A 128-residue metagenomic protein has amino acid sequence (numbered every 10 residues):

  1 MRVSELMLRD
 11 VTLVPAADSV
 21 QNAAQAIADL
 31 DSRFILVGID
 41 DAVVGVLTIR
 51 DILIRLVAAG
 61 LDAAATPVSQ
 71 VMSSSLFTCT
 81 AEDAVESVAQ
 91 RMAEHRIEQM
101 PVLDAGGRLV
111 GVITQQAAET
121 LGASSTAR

Functional and structural regions predicted by a protein language model:
M1, D18, L47, T66 (+2 more regions): Short beta-to-alpha loop/turn elements within the nucleotide-binding domains of ABC transporters
M1-V11, A65-L76: Bateman (tandem CBS) regulatory domains
S4, T12, Q21, L53-I54 (+2 more regions): Nucleotide phosphate-binding site architecture
L6, I27, D41, I52 (+4 more regions): Terminal peptide-recognition signature
L13-D31, C79-R96, L103-D104, G122 (+1 more regions): The conserved cystathionine-beta-synthase
S19, A23, D51-I52, G60 (+3 more regions): Histidine- and aromatic-rich ligand-binding microenvironments
S32, L36, V43-A58, I97-P101 (+1 more regions): Short beta->alpha transition motifs characteristic of CBS
A58, T78-C79: Regulatory sensory and allosteric helical modules in signal-transduction proteins and certain transcription factors
